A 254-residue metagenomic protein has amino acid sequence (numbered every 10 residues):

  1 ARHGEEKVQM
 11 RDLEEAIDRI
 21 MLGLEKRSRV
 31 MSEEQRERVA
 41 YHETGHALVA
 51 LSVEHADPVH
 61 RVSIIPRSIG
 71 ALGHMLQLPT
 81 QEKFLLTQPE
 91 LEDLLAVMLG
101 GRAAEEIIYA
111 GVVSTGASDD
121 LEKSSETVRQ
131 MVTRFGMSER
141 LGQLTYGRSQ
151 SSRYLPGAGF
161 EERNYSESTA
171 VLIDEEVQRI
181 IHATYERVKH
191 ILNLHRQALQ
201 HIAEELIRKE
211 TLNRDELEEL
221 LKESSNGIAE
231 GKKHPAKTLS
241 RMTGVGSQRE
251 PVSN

Functional and structural regions predicted by a protein language model:
A1-H3, D12, A16-I20, R102 (+2 more regions): AAA+ P-loop ATPase catalytic core
A1-L13, R19-R38, F135-Q143: C-terminal helical "lid" subdomain and adjoining coupling/linker elements of P-loop NTPases
E37-Y41, A47-N254: Soluble catalytic regions of large protease machineries
